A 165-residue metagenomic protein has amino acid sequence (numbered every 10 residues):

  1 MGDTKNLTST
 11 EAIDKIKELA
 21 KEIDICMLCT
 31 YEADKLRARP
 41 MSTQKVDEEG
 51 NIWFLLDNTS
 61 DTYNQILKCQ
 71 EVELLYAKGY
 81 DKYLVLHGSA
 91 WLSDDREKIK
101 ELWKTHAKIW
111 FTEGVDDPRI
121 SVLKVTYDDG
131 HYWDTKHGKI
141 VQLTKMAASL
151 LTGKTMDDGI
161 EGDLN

Functional and structural regions predicted by a protein language model:
M1-D24, G159, D163: N-terminal leader/targeting segments and the immediate start of mature chains
G2-N6, P118-N165: C-terminal edge-of-domain segments
E18-A33, V72-Y76: A short, Trp-centered hydrophobic/proline-enriched beta-strand micro-motif
L36-P40: Positively charged, polar, low-complexity stretches
S42-K45: A short, well-structured catalytic beta-strand-centered motif of the EAL phosphodiesterase domain for c-di-GMP
E49-W53: Short active-site oxyanion
L55-D57, A77: Short His-Asn-centered micro-motif
T62-D129: Short, structured beta-strand-loop surface elements
